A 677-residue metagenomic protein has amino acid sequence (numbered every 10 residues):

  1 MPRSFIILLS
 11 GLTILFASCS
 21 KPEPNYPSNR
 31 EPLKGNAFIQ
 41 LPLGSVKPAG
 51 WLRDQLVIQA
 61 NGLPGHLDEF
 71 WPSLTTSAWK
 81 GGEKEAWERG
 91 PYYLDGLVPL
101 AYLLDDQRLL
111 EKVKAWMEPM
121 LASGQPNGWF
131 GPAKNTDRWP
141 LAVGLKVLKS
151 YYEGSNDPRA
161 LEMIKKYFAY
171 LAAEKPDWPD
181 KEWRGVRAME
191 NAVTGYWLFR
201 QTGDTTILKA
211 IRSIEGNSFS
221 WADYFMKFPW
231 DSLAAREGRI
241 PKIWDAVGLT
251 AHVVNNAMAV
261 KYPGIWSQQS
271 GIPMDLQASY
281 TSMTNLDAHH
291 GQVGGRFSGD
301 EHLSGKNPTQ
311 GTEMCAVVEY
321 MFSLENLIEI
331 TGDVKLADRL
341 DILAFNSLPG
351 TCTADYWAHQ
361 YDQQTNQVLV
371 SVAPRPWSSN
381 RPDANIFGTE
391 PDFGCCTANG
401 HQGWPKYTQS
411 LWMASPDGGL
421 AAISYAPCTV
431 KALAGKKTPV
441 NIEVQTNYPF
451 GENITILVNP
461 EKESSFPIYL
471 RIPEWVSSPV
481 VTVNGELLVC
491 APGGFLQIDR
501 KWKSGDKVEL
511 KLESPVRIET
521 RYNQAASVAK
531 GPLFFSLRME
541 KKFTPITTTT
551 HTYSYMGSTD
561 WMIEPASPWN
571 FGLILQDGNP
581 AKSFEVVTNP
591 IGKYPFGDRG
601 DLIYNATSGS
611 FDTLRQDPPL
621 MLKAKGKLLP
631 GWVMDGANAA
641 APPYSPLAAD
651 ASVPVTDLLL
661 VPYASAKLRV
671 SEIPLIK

Functional and structural regions predicted by a protein language model:
F16-S18: C-terminal motif of bacterial Sec signal peptides marking the signal peptidase cleavage site
K21-R89, D106-W129, K165, R212: Low-complexity, Ser/Thr/Pro/Gly-enriched N-terminal "stalk/linker" regions
E23-P24, A37, L74-G90, G128-G144 (+5 more regions): Solvent-exposed loop and edge beta-strand segments that line ligand/cofactor-binding and catalytic clefts
G44-V46, G50-D54, Y92-Q107, V143-D157 (+6 more regions): Well-ordered alpha-helical scaffold segments within catalytic/enzyme domains
W79-E83, P91, L100-L233, E237: Extended ligand-binding groove/face enriched in aromatic
S279, D338-N346, T351-L457, A491 (+1 more regions): C-terminal beta-rich recognition modules with glycine/proline-rich loops and embedded aromatic residues
E463-V483: Beta-strand-rich binding/interaction modules
V476-R500, I518-N523: Solvent-exposed beta-strand/loop surfaces of large extracellular or lumenal domains
